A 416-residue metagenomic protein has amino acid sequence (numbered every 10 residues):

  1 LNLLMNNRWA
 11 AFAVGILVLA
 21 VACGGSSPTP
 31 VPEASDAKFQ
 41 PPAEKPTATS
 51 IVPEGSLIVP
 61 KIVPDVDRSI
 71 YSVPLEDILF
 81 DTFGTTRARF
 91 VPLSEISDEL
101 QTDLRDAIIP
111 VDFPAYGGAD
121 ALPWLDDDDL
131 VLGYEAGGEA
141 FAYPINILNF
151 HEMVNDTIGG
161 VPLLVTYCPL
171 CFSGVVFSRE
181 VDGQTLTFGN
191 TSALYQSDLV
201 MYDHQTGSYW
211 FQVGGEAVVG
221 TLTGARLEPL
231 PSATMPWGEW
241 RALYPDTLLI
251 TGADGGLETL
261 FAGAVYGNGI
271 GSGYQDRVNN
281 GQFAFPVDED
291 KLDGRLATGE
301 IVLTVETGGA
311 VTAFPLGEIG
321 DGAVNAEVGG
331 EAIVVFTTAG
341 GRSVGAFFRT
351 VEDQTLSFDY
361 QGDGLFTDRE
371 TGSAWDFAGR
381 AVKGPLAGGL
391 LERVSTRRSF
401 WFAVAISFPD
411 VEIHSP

Functional and structural regions predicted by a protein language model:
L1-N2, E44: Intrinsically disordered, low-complexity Ser/Thr- and Pro-rich stretches
N2-A13: Bacterial N-terminal signal peptides that target proteins for export
L19-A22: C-terminal motif of bacterial Sec signal peptides marking the signal peptidase cleavage site
G24-S27: Bacterial signal peptide processing site
P30-P416: Mid-to-C-terminal functional-domain signal that highlights helix-capping/loop sites within ligand-binding modules
